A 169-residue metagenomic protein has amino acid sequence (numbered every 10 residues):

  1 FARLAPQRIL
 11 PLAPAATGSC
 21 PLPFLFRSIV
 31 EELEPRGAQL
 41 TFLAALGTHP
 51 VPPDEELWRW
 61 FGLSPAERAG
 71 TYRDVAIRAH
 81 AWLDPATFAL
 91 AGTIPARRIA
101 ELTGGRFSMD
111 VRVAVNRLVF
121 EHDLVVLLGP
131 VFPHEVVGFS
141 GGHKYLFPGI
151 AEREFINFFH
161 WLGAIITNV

Functional and structural regions predicted by a protein language model:
F1-L10, E34-R36, L118-E121: Glycine-rich phosphate/diphosphate-binding loops that line cofactor/substrate pockets in enzymes
R8-S19, T41-G47, V125-G129: Short glycine-rich or small-residue beta-strand-to-loop segments that form or flank ligand, phosphate, metal/Fe-S
G18-L40: Histidine-anchored nucleotide/phosphate-binding helix
C20-P21, L127-L128, H134-V137, P148 (+1 more regions): Short helix/loop capping segments that flank catalytic or ligand/cofactor-binding pockets
R27-P35, E56-E67, G141-R153: A glycine- and small-aliphatic-rich helix-loop capping segment at beta-alpha/alpha-beta transitions that lines
Q39, L43-P52, L57: Auxiliary alpha/beta "docking" domains used to position bulky ligands
P52-V137: An acidic, phosphate/nucleotide-engaging active-site surface
Y145-V169: Extended, low-polarity segments enriched in aliphatic/aromatic residues
